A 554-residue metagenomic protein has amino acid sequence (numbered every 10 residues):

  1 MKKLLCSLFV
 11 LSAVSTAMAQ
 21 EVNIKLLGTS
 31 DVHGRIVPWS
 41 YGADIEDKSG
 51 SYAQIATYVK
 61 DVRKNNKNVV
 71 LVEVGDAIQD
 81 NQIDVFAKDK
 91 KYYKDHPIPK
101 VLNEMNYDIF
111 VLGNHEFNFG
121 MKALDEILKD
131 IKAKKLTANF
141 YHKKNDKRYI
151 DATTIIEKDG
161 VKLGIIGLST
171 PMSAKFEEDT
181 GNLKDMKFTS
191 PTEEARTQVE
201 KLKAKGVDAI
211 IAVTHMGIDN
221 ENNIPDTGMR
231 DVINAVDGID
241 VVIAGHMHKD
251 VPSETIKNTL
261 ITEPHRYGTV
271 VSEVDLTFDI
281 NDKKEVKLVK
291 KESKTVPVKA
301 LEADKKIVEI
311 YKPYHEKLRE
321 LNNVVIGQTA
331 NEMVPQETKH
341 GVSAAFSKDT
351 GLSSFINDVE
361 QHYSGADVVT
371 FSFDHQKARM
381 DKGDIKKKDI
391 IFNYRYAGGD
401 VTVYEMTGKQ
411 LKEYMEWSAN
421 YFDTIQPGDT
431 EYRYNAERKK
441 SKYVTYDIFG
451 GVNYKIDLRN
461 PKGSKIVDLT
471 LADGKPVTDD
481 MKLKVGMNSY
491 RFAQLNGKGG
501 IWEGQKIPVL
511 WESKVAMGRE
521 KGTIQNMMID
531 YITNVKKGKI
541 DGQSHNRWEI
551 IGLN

Functional and structural regions predicted by a protein language model:
M1-A19: Gram-negative bacterial Sec-dependent N-terminal signal peptides
A13-A17, I166, R491-F492: A composition-driven signal for long, intrinsically disordered, charge-rich low-complexity tracts
A19-L301, S347, G351-V359, N420-Y421 (+2 more regions): Acidic, metal/ion-coordinating pockets
Q20-K25, R35-K64, P99, S173-S190 (+2 more regions): Catalytic centers of hydrolytic enzymes
